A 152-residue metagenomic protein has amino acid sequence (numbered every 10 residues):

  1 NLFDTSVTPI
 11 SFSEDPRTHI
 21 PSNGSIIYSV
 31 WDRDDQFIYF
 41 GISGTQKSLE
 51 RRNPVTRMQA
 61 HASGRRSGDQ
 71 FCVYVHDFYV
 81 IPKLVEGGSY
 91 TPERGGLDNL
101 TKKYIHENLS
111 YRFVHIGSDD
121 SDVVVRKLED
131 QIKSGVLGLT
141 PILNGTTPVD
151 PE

Functional and structural regions predicted by a protein language model:
N1-I38, I42-E152: Boundary/linker segments flanking structured domains
